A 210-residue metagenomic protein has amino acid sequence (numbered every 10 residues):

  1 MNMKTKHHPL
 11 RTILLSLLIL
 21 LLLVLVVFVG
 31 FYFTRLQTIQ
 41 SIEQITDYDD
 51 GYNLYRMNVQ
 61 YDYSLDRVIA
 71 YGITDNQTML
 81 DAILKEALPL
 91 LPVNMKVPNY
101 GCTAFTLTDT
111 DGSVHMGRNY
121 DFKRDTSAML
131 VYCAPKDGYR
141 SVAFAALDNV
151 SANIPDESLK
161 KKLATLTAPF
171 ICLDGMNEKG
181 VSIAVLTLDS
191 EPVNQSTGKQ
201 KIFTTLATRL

Functional and structural regions predicted by a protein language model:
M1-P9: N-terminal Lys/Arg-rich, disordered targeting/topogenic segments
L14-L210: N-terminal mature-domain region immediately after signal-peptide cleavage in secreted/organellar precursors
